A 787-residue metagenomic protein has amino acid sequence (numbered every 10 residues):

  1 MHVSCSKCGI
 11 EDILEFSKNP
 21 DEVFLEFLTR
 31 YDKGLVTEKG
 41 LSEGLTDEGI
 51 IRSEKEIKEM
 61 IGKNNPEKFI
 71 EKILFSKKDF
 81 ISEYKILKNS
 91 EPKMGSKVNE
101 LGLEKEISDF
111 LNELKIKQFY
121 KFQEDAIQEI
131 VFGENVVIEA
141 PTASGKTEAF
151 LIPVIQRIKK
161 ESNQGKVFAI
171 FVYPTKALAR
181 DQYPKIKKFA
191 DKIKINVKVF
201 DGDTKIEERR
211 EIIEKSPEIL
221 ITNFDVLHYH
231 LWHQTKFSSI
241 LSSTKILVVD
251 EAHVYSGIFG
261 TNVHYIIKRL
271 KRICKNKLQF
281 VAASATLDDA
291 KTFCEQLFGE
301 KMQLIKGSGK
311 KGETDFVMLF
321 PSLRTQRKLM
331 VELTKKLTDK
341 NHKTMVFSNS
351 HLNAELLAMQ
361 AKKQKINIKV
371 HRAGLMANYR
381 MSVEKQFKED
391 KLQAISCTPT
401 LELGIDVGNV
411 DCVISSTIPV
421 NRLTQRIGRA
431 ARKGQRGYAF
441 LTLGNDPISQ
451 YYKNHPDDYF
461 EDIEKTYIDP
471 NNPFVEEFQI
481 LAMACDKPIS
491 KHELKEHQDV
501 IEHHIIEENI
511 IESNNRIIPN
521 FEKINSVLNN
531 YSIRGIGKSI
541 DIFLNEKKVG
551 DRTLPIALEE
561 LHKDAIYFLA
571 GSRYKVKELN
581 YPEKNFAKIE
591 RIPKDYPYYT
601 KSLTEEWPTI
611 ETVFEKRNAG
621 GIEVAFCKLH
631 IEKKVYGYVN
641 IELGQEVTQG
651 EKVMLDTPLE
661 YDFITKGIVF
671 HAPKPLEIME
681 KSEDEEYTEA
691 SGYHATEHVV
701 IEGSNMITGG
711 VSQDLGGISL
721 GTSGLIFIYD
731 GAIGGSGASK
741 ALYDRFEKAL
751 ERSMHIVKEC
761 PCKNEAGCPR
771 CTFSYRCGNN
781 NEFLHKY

Functional and structural regions predicted by a protein language model:
H2-S4, E11-K121, N135: Helicase-associated low-complexity/disordered flanking segments
Q156-D181, C274-K277: Conserved SF1/SF2 helicase motif Ia
F168-Q182, T334-A361: Conserved strand-helix element at the start of the C-terminal RecA-like helicase core
G202-K245: Conserved helix/coil segment N-terminal to the catalytic DExD/H
I246, H253-S308: Post-DEXD/H (motif II) to motif III coupling segment of the RecA-like Helicase ATP-binding lobe
K291-S350, I468: Conserved interdomain linker/interface between the two RecA-like ATPase lobes of SF2 helicase motors
K365-N367, A373-M381, K388-A394, T398-P447: Conserved RecA-like helicase motor core of SF1/SF2 enzymes
P419, R436-A439, N445-D462, E477-E493 (+3 more regions): Extended Lys/Arg-rich polyanion-binding regions
